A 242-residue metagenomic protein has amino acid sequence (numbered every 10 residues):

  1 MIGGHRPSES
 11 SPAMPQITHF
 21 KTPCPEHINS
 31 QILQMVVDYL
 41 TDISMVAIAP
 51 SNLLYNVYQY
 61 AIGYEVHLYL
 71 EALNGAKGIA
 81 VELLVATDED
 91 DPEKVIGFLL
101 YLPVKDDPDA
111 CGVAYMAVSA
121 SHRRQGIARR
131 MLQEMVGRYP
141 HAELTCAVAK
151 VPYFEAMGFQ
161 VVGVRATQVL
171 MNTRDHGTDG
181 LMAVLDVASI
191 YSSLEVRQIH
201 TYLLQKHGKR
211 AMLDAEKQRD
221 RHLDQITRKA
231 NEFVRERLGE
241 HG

Functional and structural regions predicted by a protein language model:
I2, R6, S11-V46, T145-G242: Terminal substrate-recognition subdomain of acyl/acetyltransferases
P50-A110, A114-M116: A conserved beta-strand-loop-helix scaffold within acyl/acetyltransferase catalytic domains
E89-D90, S121, R174-G177: Short loop segments at secondary-structure junctions
L100, R129-E134, Y153-A156: Hydrophobic, well-ordered beta-alpha structural blocks that scaffold small-molecule cofactor pockets
P108, G126, F154: Residues that form or flank phosphate/diphosphate-binding pockets in enzymes that use nucleotide phosphates
M116, S121, A147-A149: Beta-hairpin (beta-strand-turn-beta-strand) motif
V118, R123-G137: Conserved acetyl-CoA-binding loop-helix of GNAT-fold acetyltransferases
R138-A142: Short active-site oxyanion
